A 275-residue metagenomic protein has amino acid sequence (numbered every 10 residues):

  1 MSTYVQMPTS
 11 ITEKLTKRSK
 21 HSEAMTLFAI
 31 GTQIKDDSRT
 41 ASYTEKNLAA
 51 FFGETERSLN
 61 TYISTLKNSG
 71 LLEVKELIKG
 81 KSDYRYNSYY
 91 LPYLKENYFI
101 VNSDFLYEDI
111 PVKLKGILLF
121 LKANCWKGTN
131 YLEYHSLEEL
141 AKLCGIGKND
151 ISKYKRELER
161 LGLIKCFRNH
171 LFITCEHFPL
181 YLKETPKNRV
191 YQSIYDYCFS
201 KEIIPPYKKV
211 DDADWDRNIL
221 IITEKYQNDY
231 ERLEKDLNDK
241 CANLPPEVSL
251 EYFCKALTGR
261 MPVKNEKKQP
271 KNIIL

Functional and structural regions predicted by a protein language model:
M1-E231, K235-D239, N243, T258-L275: Electropositive, intrinsically flexible nucleic-acid-contacting patches
N243-L250: Short, aromatic/basic-enriched loop-to-helix "N-cap" motif that marks the start of an alpha-helix at regulatory
L250-R260: Amphipathic alpha-helical interaction/assembly segments
